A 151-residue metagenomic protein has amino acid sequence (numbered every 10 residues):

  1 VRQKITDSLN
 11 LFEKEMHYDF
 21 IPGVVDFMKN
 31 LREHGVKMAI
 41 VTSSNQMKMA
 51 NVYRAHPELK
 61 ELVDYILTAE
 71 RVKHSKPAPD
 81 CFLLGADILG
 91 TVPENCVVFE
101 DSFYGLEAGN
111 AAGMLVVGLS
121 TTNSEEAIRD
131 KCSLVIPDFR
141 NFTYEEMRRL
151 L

Functional and structural regions predicted by a protein language model:
V1-D26, H34: Metal-dependent phosphoesterase signature
V25, K29, N45-M47, N51-L151: Asp-based, Mg2+/Mn2+-dependent phosphohydrolase catalytic module
H34-V36, M114: Short phosphate-binding/catalytic loops that engage adenosine nucleotides
K37-M38, T143: Bulky hydrophobic/aromatic packing residues
